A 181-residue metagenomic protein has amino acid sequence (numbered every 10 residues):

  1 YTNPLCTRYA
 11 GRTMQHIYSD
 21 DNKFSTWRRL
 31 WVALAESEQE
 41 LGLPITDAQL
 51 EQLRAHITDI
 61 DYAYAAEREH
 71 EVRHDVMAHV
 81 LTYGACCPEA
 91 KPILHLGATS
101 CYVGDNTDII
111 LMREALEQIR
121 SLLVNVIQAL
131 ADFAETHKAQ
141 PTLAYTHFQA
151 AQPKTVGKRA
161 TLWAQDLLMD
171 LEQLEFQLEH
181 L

Functional and structural regions predicted by a protein language model:
Y1-L181: A helix-coil-helix interface module used to build multimeric assemblies and to scaffold catalytic/cofactor sites
